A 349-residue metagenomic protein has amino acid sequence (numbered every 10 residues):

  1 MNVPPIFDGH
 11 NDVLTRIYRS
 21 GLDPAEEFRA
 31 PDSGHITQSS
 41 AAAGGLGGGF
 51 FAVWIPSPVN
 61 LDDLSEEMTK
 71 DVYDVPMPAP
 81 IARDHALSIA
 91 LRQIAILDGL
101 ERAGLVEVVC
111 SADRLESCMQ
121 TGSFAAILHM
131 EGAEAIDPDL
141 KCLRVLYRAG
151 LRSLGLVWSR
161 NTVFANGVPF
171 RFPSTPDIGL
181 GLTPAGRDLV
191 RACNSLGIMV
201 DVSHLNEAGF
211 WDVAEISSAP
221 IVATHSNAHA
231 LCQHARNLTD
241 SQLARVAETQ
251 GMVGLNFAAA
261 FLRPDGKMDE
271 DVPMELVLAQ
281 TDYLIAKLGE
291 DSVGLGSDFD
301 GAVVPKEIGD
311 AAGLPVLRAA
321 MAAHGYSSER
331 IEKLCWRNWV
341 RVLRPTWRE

Functional and structural regions predicted by a protein language model:
M1-P176, Q233-L295, F299-E349: N-terminal hydrophobic targeting/anchoring segments and the immediately downstream early-domain regions of hydrolases
A135-D137, R148-R236: Divalent metal-binding pocket/active-site signature
